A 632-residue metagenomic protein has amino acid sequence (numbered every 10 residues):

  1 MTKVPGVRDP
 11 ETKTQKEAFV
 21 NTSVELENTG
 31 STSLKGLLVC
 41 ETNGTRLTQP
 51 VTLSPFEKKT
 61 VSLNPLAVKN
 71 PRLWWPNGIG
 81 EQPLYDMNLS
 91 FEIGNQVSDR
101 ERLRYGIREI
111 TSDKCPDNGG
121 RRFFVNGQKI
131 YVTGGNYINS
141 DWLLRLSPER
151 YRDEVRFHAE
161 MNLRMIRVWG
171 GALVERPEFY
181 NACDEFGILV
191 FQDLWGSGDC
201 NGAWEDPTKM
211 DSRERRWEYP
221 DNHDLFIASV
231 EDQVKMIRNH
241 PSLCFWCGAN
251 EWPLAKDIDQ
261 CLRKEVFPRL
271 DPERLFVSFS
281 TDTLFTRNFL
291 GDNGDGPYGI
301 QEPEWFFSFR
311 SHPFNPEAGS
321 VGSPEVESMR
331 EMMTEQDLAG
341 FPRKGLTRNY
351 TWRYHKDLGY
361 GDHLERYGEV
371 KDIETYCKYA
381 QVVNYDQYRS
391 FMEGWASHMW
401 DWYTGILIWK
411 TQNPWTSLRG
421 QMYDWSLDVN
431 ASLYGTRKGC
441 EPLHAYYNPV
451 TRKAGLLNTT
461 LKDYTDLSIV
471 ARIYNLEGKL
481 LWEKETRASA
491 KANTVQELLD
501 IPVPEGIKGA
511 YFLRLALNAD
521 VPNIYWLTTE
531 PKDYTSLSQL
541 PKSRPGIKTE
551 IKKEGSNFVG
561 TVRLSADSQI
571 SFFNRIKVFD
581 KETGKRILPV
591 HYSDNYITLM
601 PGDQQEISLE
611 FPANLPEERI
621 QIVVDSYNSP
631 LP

Functional and structural regions predicted by a protein language model:
M1-G170, V174, E273, M399-Y403 (+2 more regions): Secreted/periplasmic carbohydrate-active enzymes, especially glycoside hydrolases
P71-R72, Q96-D199, Y219-F245, N349-K378 (+1 more regions): Active-site-adjacent substrate/metal-binding segments within catalytic domains of carbohydrate-active enzymes
D99, E160, R167, I227-R343: Active-site region of glycoside hydrolase catalytic domains
D113, N139-S140, L173-R176, G198-C200 (+7 more regions): Flexible loop/turn segments at secondary-structure boundaries
V155, Y180, V230-V234, D259-K264 (+2 more regions): Generic structural signal for well-ordered alpha-helices, preferentially at hydrophobic/aromatic core positions
M165, G187-L189, C244-F245, E273-V277 (+4 more regions): Beta-sheet entry/capping signal
N201-D221: Short beta-alpha connecting loops at secondary-structure transitions that line or flank enzyme active sites
W246, E302-R472, L481: Substrate-binding clefts and catalytic carboxylate motifs of secreted carbohydrate-active enzymes
